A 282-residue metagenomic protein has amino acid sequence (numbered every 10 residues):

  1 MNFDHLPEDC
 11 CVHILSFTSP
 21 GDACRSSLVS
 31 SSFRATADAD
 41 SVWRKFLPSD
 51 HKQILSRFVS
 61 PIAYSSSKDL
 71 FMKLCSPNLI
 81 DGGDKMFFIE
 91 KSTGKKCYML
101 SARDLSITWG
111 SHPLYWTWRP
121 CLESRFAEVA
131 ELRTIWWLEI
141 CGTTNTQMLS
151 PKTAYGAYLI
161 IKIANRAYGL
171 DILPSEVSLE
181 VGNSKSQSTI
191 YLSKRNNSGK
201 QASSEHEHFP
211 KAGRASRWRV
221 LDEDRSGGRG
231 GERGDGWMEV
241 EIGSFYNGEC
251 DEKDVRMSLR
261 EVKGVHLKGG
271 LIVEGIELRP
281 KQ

Functional and structural regions predicted by a protein language model:
H5, H13, F17, S31 (+1 more regions): Plant-skewed but cross-kingdom recognition/interaction modules and surfaces
C24-R25, G169: Short, surface-exposed helix-loop/turn micro-motifs enriched in polar/charged residues
